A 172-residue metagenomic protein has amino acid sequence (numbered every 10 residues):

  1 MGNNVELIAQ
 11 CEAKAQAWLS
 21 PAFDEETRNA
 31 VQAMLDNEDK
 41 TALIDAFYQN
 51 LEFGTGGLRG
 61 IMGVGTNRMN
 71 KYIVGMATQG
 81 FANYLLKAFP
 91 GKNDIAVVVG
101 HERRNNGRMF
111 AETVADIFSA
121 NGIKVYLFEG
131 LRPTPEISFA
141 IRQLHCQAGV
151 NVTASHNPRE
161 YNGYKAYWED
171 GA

Functional and structural regions predicted by a protein language model:
M1-A172: Non-catalytic beta/alpha edge segments that cap or flank active sites
